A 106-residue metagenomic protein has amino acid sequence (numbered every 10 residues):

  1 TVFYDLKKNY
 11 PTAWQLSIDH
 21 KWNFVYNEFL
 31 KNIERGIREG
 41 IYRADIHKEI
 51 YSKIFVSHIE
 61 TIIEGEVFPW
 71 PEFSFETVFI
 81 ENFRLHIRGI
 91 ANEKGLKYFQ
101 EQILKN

Functional and structural regions predicted by a protein language model:
T1-L30, E34-I41, D45, E49-I50: Short secondary-structure transition hinges
V25-E28, V67, Y98: Intrinsic disorder/low-structure terminal segments
K31-R35, E39, E72-N106: C-terminal peripheral helix-coil segments that are non-catalytic and often amphipathic
D45, F68-F73: Short, surface-exposed loop/turn segments at secondary-structure junctions
T61-G65: Structural signal for membrane-spanning alpha-helices in multi-pass inner-membrane proteins, emphasizing helix cores
